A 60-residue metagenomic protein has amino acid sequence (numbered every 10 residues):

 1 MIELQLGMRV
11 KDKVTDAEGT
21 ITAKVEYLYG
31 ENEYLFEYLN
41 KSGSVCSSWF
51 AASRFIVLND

Functional and structural regions predicted by a protein language model:
I2-Q5, R9-N59: Basic/aromatic-rich interaction segments and small domains that mediate binding to polyanionic partners
